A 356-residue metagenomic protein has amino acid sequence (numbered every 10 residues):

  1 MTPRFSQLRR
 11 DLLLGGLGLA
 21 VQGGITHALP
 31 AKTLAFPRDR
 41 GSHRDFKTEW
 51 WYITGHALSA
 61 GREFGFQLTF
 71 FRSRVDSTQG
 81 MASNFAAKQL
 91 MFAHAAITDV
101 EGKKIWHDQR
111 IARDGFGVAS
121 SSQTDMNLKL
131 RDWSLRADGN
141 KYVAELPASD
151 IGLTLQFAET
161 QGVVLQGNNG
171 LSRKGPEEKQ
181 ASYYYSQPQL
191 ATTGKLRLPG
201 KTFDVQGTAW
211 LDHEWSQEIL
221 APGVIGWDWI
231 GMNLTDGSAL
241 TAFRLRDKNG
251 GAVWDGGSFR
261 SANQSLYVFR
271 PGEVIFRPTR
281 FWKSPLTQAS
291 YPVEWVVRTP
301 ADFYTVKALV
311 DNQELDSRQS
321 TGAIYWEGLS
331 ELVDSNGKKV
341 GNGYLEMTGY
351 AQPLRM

Functional and structural regions predicted by a protein language model:
T2-L19: N-terminal secretory signal peptides and thylakoid transit peptides that target proteins across membranes
G24-M356: Structured soluble/peripheral alpha/beta segments that form catalytic or ligand/cofactor-binding pockets
